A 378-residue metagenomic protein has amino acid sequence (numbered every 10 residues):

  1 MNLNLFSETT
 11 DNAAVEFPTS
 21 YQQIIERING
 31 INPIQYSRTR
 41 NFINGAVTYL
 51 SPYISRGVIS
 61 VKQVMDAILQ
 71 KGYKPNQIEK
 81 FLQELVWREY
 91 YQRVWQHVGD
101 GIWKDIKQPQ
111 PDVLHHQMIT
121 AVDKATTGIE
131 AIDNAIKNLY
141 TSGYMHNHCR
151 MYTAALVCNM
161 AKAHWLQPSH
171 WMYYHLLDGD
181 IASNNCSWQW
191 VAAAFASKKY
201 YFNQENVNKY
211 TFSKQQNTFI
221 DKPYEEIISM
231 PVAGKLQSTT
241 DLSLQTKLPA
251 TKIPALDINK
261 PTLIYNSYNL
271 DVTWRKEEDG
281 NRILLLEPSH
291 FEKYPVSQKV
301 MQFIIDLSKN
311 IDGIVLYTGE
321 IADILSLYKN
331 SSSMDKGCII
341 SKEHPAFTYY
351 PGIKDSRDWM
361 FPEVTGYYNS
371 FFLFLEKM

Functional and structural regions predicted by a protein language model:
M1-T19, N32-Q83, W87, H97-V98 (+6 more regions): Trp/Phe/Arg-rich N-terminal binding region typifying the photolyase-homology
Q22: Acidic, glycine-rich two-metal-ion catalytic cores of nucleic acid-processing enzymes
E26-G30: Solvent-exposed edge beta-strands and adjacent loop segments that serve as assembly or binding interfaces
I59-K62, A67, K74-T251: Active-site-proximal binding-pocket segments
